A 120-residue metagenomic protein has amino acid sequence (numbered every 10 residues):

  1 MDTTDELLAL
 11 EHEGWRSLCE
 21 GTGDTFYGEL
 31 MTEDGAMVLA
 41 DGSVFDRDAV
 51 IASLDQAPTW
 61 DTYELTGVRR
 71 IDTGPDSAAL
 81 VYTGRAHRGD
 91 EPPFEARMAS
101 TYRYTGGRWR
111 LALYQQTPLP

Functional and structural regions predicted by a protein language model:
M1-E29, D34-P120: A beta-strand edge to alpha-helix "cap/lid" segment located at domain peripheries
